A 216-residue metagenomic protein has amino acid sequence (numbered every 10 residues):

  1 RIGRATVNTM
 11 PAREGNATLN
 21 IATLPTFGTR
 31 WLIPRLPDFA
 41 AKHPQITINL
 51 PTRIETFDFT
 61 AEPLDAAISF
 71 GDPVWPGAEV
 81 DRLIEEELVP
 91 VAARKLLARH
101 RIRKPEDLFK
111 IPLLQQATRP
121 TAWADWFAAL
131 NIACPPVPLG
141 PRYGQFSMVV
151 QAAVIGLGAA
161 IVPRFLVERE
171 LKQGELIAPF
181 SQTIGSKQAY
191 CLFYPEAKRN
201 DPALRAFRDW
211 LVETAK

Functional and structural regions predicted by a protein language model:
R1-A12: Alpha-helical "hinge/linker" immediately C-terminal to small N-terminal DNA-binding modules
A12-L19, F109: Immediate post-signal peptide segment of exported/extracytoplasmic ligand-binding proteins
N16-P76: Central regulatory/effector-binding core of bacterial HTH transcription factors
T23, R53, A92-A93, P163 (+1 more regions): A secondary-structure boundary/capping signal
P25, A117, Y194-A197: Short loop or secondary-structure boundary microenvironments that flank and position key functional residues
F57, A61-P63, P73-K187, T214-K216: C-terminal regulatory
S181-K216: A late-sequence structural motif
